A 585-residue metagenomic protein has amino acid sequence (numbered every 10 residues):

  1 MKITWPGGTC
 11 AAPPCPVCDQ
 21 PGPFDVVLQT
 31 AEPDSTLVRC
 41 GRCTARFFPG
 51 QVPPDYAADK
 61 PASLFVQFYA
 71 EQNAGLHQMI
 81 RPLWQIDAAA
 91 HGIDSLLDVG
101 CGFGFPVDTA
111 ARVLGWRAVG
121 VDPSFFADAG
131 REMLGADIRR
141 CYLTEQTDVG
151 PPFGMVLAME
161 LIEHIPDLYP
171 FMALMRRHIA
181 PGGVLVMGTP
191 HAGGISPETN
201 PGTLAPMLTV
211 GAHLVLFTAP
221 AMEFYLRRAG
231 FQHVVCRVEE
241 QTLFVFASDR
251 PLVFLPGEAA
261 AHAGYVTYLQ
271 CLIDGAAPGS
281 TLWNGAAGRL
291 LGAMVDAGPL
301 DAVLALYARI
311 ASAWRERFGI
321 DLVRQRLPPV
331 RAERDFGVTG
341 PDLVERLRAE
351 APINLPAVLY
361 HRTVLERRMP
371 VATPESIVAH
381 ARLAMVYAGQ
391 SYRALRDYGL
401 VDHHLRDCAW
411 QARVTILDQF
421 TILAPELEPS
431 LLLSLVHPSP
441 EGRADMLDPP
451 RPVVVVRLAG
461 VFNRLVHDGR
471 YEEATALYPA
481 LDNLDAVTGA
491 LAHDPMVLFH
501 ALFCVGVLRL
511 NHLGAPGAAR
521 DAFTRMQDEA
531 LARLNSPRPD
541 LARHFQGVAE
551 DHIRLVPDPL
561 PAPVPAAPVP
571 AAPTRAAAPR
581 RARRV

Functional and structural regions predicted by a protein language model:
M1-M159, Y169-M172, G188, E239-L243 (+8 more regions): Conserved N-terminal segment of class I S-adenosyl-L-methionine
C18-F24, A219-C236: A SAM-dependent methyltransferase catalytic signature shared across enzymes that methylate proteins
E160-H164: A short His-aromatic
P170-V184: A short glycine-rich, Lys/Arg-flanked "PGG" loop and its adjoining helix->strand segment in the class I
M187-V215, P220-A221, Y225: Short, glycine-/aromatic-enriched active-site segment of Class I SAM-dependent methyltransferases
R227-R228, V235, E240, S248-L252: Substrate-binding/catalytic lobe of Class I Rossmann-like enzymes that use SAM or dcSAM, i.e., the mid-to-C-terminal
G298, P370, G469, L513-G514: Residue-level detector of the short coil/turn that links helix A to helix B within each tetratricopeptide repeat
P570-V585: Long, low-complexity, intrinsically disordered segments
